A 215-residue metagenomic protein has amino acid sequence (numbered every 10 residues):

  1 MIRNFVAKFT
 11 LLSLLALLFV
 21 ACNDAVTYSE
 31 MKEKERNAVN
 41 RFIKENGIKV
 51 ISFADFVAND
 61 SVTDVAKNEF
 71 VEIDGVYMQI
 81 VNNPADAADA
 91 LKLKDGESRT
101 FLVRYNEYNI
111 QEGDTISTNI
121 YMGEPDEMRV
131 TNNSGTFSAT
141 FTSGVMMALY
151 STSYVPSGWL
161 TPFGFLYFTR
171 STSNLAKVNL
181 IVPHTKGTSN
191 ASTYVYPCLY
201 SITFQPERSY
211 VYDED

Functional and structural regions predicted by a protein language model:
M1-C22: Sec-dependent bacterial lipoprotein signal peptides
I2, C22-D215: Cross-family detector of peptidyl-prolyl cis-trans isomerase
